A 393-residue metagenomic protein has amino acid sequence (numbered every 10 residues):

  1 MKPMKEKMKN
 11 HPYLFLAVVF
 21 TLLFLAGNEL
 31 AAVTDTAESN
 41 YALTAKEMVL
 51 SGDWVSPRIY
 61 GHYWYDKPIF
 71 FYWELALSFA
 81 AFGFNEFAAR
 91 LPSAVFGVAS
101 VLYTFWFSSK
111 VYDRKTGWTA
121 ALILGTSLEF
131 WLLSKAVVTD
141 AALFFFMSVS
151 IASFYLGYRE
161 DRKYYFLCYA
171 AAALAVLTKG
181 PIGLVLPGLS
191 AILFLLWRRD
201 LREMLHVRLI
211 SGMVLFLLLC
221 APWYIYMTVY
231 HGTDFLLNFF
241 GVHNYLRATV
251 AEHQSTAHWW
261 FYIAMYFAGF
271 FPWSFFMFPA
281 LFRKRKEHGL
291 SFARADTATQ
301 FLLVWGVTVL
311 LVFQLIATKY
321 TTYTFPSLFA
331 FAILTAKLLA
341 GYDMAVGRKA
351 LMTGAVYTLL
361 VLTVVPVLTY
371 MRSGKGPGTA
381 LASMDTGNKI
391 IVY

Functional and structural regions predicted by a protein language model:
K2-R348, V364-V365: Membrane-integral, polyisoprenol-dependent glycosyltransferases of the GT-C/oligosaccharyltransferase superfamily
Y342-Y393: Signature aromatic-anchored transmembrane alpha helix within multi-pass, membrane-resident enzymes that catalyze glycan
